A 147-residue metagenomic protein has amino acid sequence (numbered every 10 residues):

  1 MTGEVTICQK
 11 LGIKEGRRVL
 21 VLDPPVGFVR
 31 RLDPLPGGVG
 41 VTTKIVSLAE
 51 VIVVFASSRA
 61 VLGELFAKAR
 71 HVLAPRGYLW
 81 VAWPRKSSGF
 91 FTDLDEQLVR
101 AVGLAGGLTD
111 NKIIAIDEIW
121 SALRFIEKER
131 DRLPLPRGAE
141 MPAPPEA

Functional and structural regions predicted by a protein language model:
M1-R30, G38: N-terminal, charge-rich interaction modules
I7, E129-A147: Flexible, glycine-/basic-rich loop-and-beta segments that form/coincide with the SAM-dependent methyltransferase
G38-A49: Short acidic low-complexity segments
I52-L62: Short, glycine-rich nucleotide/cofactor-binding loops
G63-P75: A short glycine-rich, Lys/Arg-flanked "PGG" loop and its adjoining helix->strand segment in the class I
P75-R85: Conserved beta-strand signature within the Rossmann-like core of class I S-adenosyl-L-methionine
W83-S88, E118: Short beta-alpha junction loops
D93-I114: Conserved Class I S-adenosyl-L-methionine
